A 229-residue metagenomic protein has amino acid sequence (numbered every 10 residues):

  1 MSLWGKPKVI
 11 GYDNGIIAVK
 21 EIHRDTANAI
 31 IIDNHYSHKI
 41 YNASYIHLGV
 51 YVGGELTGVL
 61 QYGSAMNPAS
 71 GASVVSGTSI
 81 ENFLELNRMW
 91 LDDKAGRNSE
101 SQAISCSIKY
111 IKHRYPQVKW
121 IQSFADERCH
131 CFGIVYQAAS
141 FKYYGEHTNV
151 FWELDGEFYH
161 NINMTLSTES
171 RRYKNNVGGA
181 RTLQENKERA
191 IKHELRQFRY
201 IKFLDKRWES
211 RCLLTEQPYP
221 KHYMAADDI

Functional and structural regions predicted by a protein language model:
S2-N42: Short amphipathic alpha-helix that is part of the acyltransferase structural core
G15, G54-L60, E81-L84: Glycine-rich phosphate/pyrophosphate-binding loop shared by adenosine-nucleotide-utilizing enzymes
E21, G63-A190: Acyl-donor binding region in acyl/amide transferases
I31, S44-S64: Conserved beta-hairpin
S37-Y45, G53, N67-A72: An active-site-proximal beta-strand-loop segment
Y45, L195-Y200: Short hydrophobic/aromatic beta-strand or adjacent loop that forms the aromatic wall/cage of a ligand/substrate-binding
R171, W208-L214: Hydrophobic helices that insert into or interface with lipid environments
L213-I229: Short, cationic low-complexity segments
